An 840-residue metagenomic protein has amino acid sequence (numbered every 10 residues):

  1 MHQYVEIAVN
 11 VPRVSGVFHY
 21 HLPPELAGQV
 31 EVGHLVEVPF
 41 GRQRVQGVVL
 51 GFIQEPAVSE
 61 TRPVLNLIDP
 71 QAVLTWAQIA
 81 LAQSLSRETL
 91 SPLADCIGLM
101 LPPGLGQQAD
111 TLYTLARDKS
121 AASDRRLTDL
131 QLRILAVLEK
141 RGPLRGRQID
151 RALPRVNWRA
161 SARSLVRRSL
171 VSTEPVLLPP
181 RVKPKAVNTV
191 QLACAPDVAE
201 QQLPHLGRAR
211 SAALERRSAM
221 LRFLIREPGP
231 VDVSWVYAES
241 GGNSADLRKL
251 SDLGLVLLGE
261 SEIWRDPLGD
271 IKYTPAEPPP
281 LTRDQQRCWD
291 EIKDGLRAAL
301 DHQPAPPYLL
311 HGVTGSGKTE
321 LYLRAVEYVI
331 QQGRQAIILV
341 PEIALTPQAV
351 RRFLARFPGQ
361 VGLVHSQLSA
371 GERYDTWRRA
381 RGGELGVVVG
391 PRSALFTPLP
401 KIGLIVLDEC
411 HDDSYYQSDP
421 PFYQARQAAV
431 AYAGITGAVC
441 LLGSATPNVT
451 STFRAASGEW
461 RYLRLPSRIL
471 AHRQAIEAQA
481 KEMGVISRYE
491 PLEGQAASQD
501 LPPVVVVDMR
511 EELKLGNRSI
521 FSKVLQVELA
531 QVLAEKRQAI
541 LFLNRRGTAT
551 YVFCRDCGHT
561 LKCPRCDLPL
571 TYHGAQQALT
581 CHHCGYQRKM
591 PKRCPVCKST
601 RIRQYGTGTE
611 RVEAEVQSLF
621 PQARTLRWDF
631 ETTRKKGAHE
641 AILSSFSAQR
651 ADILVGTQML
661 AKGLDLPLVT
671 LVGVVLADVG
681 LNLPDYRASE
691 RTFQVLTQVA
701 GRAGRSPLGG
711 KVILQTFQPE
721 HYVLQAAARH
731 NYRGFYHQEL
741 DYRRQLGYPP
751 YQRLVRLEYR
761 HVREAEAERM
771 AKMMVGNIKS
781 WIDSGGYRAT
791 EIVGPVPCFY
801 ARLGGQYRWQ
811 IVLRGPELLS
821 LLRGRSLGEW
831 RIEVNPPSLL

Functional and structural regions predicted by a protein language model:
M1-S444, S451, A456-D500, W781-S784 (+3 more regions): Accessory, non-ATPase domains that flank or precede helicase/AAA+ motor cores in DNA-metabolism machines
V5-I7, Y20, G47, V504 (+3 more regions): Small-residue-enriched segments and motifs
S91, P102-L112, A136, G142-R147 (+6 more regions): C-terminal accessory/connector segments of nucleic-acid motor ATPases
A276-T282, Q286, D290, Q303-R756 (+2 more regions): Inter-lobe coupling/hinge segments of SF2-like helicase ATPases
